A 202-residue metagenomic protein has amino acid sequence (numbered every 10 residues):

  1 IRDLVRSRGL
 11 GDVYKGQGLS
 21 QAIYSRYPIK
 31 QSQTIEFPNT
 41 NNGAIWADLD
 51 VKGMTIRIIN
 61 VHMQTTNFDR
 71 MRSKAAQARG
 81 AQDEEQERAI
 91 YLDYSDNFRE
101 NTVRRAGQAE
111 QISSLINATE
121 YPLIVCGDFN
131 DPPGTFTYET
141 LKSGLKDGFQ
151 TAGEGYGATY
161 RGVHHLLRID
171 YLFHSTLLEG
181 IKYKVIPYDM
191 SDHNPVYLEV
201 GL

Functional and structural regions predicted by a protein language model:
I1-Y14: Single conserved hydrophobic/aromatic residue that forms the stacking wall/gate of nucleotide- or nucleobase-binding
G16-G18, N39-G43, M190-N194: Short acidic/glycine-enriched loop/turn segments that link adjacent beta-strands
G16-S25, Y156-G162: Short, charged, surface-exposed secondary-structure boundary motifs
R26-K30, T40-E87, L178, V200-L202: Beta-strand-turn-beta hairpins that frame and shape the catalytic cleft of phosphate-ester-processing enzymes
F37-N39, N97-Q111: Soluble or luminal CAZymes and related metallo-dependent hydrolases
E87-E100: Short glycine/proline- and acidic residue-enriched helix-loop micro-motifs that form flexible lids or anion-recognition
A106-G107, Q111-I124, F129-L202: Metal-dependent phosphoester-hydrolase catalytic domains
